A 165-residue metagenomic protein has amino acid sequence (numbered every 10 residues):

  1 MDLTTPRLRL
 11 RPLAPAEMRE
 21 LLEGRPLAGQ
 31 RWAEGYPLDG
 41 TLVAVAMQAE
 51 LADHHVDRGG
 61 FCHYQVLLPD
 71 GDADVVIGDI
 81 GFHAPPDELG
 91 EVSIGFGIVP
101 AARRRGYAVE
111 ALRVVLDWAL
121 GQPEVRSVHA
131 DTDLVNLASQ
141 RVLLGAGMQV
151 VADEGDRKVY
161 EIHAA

Functional and structural regions predicted by a protein language model:
M1-S93, G97-A101, V114-W118, Q122 (+2 more regions): GNAT-family acyltransferases
G106-V109: Glycine-rich acyl-CoA binding loop
A130-Q140: Conserved beta-strand-loop-alpha-helix junction that forms the acyl-donor binding cleft
L143: Conserved active-site tyrosine of GNAT-family acetyltransferases
